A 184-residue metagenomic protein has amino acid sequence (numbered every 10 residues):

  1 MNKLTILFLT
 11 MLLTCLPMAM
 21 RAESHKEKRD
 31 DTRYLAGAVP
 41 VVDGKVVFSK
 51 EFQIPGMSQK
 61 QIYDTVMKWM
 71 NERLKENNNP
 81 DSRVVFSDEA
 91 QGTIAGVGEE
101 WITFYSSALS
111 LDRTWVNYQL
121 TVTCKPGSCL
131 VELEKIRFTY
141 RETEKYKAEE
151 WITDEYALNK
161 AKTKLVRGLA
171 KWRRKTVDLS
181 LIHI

Functional and structural regions predicted by a protein language model:
M1-H25: Bacterial Sec-dependent N-terminal signal peptides
E23-G37, V47, Y118, S128 (+2 more regions): N-terminal intrinsically disordered, cationic/polar leader segments that include organellar targeting peptides
D31-L74, R83, R167-L179: Terminal, regulation- and interaction-focused segments at domain boundaries
G56-K60, F86-G92, T121-L130: A short, structured loop/turn motif at beta-sheet edges
N71-G98: Short beta-edge strand/loop motif at the mouth of beta-sheet-based domains
A95-E132, Y140: Surface-exposed short loop/turn segments
L133-T143, R173: Short, solvent-exposed aromatic-acidic interface loops
I182-I184: Conserved small/polar residues in nucleotide/adenosyl-binding loops
